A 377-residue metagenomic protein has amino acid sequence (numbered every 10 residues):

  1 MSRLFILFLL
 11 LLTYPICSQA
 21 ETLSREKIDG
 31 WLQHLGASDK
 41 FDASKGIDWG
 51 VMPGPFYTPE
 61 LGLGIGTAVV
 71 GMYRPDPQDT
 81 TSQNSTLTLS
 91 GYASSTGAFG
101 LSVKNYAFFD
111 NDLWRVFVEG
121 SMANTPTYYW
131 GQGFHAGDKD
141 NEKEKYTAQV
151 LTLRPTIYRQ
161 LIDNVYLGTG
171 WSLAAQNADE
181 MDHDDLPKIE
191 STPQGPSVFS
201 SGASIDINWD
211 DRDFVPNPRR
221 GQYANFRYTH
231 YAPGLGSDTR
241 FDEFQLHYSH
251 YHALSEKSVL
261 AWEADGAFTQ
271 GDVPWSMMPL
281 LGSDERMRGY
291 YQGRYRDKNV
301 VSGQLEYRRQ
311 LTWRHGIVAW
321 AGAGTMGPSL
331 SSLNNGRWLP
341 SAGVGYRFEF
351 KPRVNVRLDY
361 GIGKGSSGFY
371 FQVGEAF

Functional and structural regions predicted by a protein language model:
M1-A37: Cleavable N-terminal export/targeting peptides
E21-L23, A37-I47, L61, P75-N84 (+7 more regions): Short loop/turn motifs that connect adjacent beta-strands in outer-membrane beta-barrel proteins
L23-S24, T192-P196, A203-L311: C-terminal outer-membrane beta-barrel translocator/porin domains of Gram-negative envelope proteins and their
F41-G50, F56-G195, N355, G363-F377: Gram-negative/organellar outer-membrane beta-barrel architecture
D48-G50, G64, A98-G100, A148-T152 (+7 more regions): Transmembrane beta-barrel architecture of outer-membrane proteins
V51-P53, L87-G91, V116-G120, L167-T169 (+8 more regions): Membrane-embedded beta-strand positions of outer-membrane beta-barrel proteins
P55-G66, G91-L101, N111, S197-V198 (+8 more regions): Solvent-exposed loop/turn segments connecting transmembrane beta-strands in outer-membrane beta-barrel proteins
S204-I207, V344-F350, S366-F377: Outer-membrane beta-barrel "beta-signal"
